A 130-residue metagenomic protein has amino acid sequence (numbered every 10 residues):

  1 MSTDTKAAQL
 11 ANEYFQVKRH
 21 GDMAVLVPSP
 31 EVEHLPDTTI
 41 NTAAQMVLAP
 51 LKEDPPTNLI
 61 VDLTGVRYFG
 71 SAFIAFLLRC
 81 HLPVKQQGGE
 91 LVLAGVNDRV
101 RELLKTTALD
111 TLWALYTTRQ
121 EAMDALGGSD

Functional and structural regions predicted by a protein language model:
M1-A11: Short, solvent-exposed secondary-structure boundary motifs
T3, Y68-S71, E121: Generic signature of intrinsically disordered, low-complexity, basic-rich segments and short cationic peptides
Q9-Q45: STAS-typified acidic loop motif
K18, A94, Y116: General small-molecule cofactor/ligand-binding pocket signal
D22, D98, Q120: Residues that form or immediately flank small-molecule/cofactor binding pockets and catalytic motifs
V32-W113: Amphipathic alpha-helical interaction surfaces in cytosolic regulatory modules
L112-T118, A122: Short acidic-hydrophobic, aromatic-tinged amphipathic segments that line or gate anion-handling sites
L126-D130: A short, charged, amphipathic alpha-helix used as a generic interaction element across diverse proteins
